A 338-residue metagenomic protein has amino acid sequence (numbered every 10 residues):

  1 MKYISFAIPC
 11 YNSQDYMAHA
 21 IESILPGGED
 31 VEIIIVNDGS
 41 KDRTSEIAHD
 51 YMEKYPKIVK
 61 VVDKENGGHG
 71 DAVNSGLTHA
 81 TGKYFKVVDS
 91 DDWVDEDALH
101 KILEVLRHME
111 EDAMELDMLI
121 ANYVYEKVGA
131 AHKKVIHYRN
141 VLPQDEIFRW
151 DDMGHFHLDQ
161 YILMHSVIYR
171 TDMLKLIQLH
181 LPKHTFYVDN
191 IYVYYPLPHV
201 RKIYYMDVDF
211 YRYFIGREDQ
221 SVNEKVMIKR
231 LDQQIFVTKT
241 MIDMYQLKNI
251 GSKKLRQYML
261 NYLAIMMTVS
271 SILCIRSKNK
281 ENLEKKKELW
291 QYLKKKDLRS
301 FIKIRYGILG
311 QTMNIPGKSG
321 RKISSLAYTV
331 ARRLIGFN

Functional and structural regions predicted by a protein language model:
K2-S5, E32, I191: Cell-envelope/extracellular polymer assembly enzymes that use nucleotide-activated donors
N12-P26: Short, well-formed alpha-helical segments that are part of the catalytic scaffolds of diverse glycosyltransferases
S23, N37-E46, G67-G68: A conserved acidic beta->alpha catalytic loop
K64-A80: Glycine-rich, basic loop-to-helix element that forms the pyrophosphate-binding segment of sugar-nucleotide handling
H69, W93-I203, I215, D219-M227: Donor-binding/catalytic cores of nucleotide-activated saccharide and glycerol-phosphate transferases/polymerases
F85: Short aromatic/hydrophobic "clamp" motif used to bind/position activated sugar donors
T185, K202-V237, S277-E284: Nucleotide-sugar-dependent glycosyltransferase catalytic core
R276-N338: Membrane-interface aromatic/basic loop that binds lipid-linked glycans or pyrophosphate carriers, typified by
